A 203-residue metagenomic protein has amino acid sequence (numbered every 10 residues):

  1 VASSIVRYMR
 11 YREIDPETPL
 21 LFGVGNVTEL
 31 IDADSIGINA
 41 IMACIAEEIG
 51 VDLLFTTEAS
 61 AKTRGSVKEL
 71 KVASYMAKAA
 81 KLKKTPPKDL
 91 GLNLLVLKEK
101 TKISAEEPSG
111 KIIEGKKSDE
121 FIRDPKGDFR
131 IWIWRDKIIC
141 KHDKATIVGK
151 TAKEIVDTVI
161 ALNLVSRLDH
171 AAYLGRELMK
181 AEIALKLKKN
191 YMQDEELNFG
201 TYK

Functional and structural regions predicted by a protein language model:
V1-V96: Catalytic alpha/beta core domains of metabolic enzymes, predominantly
I5, I14, I31, I36-I41 (+11 more regions): Weak global preference for isoleucine
G23-G25, G37, G50, G65 (+7 more regions): Residue-identity detector for glycine
S66-L70, T101-A105, R176-M179: A general structural signal for short secondary-structure boundary/capping elements
S74-R135: Active-site loops and adjacent core secondary-structure elements that bind or stabilize anionic groups
P125-K203: Extended hydrophobic packing segments that form well-structured cores
